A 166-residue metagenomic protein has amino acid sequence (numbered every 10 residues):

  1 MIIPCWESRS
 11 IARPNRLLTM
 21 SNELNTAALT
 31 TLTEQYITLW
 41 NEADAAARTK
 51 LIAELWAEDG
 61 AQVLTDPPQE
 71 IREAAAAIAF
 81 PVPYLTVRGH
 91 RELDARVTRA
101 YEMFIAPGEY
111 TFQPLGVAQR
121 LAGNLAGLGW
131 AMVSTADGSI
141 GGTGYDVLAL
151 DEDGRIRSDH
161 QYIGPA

Functional and structural regions predicted by a protein language model:
M1-I3, I11: Short hydrophobic transmembrane-like helices used for membrane targeting/insertion
C5-E7, L17-A166: C-terminal and inter-domain tail/linker signature
